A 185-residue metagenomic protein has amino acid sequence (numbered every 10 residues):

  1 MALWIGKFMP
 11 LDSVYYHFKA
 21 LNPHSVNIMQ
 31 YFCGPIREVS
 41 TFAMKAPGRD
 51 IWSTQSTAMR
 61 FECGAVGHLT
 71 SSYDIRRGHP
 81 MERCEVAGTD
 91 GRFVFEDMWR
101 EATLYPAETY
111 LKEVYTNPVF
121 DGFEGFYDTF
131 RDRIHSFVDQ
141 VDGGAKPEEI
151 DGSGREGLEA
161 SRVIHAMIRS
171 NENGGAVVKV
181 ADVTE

Functional and structural regions predicted by a protein language model:
M1-S13: Pol beta-like nucleotidyltransferase catalytic core
M1-W4, T41, V180: Short glycine/serine/threonine-enriched helix-capping/active-site loop that flanks the nucleotide-sugar donor pocket
S13, H24, W52, E149-G152 (+1 more regions): Short, conserved clusters of charged catalytic residues that mark active-site and nucleotide-handling motifs
Y16: Active-site loop-to-helix junction immediately N-terminal to the catalytic Tyr of the SDR YXXXK motif in Rossmann-fold
A20-E101, R131-K146, A166-M167, V183-E185: Contiguous beta-strand/loop segments that form the cofactor/metal-binding neighborhood of enzyme cores
L69-S71, F93-M98, L111-E124: Short amphipathic beta-strand/extended segments with alternating polar/hydrophobic composition
G78-R83, L104-T109, E113-V114: A short, polar/proline- and glycine-enriched secondary-structure boundary/capping micro-motif
V114-E185: C-terminal helical cap and adjacent loop that interface with cofactors, partners, or active-site loops
